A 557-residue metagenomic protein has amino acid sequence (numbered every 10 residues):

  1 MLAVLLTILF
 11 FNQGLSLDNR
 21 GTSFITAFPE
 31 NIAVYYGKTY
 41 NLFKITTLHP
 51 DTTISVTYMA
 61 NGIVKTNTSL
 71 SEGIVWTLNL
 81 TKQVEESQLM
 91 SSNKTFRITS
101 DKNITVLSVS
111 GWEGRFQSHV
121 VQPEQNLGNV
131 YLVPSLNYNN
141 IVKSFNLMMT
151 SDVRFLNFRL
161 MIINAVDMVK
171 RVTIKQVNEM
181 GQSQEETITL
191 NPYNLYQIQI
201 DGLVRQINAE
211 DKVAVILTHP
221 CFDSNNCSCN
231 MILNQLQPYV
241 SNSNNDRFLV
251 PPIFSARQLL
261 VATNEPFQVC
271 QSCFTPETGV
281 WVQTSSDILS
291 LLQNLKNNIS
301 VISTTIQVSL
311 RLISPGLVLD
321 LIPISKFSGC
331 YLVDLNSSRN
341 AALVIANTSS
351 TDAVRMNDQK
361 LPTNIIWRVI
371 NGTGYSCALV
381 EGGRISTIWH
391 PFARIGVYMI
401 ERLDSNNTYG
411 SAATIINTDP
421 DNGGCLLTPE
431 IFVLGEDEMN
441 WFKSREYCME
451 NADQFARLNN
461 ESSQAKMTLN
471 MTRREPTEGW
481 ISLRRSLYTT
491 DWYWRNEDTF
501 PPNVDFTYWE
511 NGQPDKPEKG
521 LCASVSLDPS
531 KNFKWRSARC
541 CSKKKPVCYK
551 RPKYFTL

Functional and structural regions predicted by a protein language model:
M1-S16: Cleavable N-terminal signal peptides of Sec/SRP-targeted secreted and luminal proteins
V4, P420-L557: Extracellular, disulfide-bonded carbohydrate-recognition/adhesion ectodomains, dominated by C-type lectin-like domains
L6-I8, E185, T490: A residue-level detector for conformationally permissive "hinge/kink" positions
L9-F10, S23, A27, L42 (+3 more regions): Intrinsic disorder/low-structure terminal segments
N12-L426: Conserved functional hotspot residues at active sites or interaction interfaces
